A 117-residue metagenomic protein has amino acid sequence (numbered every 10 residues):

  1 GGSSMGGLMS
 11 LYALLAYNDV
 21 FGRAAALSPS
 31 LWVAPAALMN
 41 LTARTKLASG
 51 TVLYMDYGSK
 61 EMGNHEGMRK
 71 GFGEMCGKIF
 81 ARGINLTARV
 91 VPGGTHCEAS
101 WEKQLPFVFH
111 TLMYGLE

Functional and structural regions predicted by a protein language model:
G1-E117: Non-catalytic cap/lid and distal C-terminal segments of serine-dependent acyl enzymes
